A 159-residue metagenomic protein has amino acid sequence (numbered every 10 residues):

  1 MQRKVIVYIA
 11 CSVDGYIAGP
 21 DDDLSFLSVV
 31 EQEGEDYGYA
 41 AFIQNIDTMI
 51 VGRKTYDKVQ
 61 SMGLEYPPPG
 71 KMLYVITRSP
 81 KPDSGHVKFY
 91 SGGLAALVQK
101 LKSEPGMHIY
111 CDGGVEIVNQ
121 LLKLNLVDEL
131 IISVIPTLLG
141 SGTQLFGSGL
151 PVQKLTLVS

Functional and structural regions predicted by a protein language model:
M1-S159: Enzymes that bind and transform nitrogen-containing heteroaromatic metabolites
